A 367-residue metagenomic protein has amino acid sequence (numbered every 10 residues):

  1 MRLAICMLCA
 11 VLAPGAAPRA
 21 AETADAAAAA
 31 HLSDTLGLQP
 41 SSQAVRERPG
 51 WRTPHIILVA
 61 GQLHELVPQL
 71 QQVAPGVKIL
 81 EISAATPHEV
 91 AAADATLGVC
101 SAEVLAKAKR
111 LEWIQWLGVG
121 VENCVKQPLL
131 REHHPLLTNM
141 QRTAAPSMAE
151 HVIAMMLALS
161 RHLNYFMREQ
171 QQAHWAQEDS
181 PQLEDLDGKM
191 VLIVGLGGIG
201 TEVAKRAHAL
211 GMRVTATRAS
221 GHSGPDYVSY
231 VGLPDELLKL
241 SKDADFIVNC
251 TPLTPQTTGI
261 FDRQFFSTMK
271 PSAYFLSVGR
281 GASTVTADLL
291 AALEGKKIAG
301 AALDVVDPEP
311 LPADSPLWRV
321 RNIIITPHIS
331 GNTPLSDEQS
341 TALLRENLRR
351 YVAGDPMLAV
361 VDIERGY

Functional and structural regions predicted by a protein language model:
A17-A93: N-terminal glycine-/charge-rich "phosphate-binding" loop or analogous flexible N-terminal tail
P87-A91, L105-A108, L186, K239-K242 (+2 more regions): A short, aliphatic-rich alpha-helical micro-motif
A91-Q170, L183-E184: Phosphate/diphosphate ligand-binding glycine-rich loop within oxidoreductases
V99, L117, C250-P252, S277-V278 (+1 more regions): Short, well-ordered coil/turn residues at beta-beta hairpins and beta-strand->alpha-helix junctions within
A149-R168, H208-M212, A342-D355: Oxidoreductase and adenylate-handling cofactor-binding alpha/beta cores
F166-E202, Y230: Glycine-rich NAD(P)-binding loop of Rossmann-like domains
S220-P316: Rossmann-like adenosine-cofactor binding region
S272, V278-Y367: Rossmann-like dinucleotide-binding domain for NAD(H)/NADP(H)
